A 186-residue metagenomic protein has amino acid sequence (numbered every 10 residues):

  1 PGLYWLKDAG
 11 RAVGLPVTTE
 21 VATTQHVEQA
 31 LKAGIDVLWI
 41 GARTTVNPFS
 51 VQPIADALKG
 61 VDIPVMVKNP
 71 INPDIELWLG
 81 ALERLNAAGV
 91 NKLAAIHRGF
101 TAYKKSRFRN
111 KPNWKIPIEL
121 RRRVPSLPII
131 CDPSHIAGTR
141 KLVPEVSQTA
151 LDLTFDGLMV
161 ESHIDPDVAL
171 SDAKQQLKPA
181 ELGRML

Functional and structural regions predicted by a protein language model:
P1, I164-A173: Glycine-rich, proline-tolerant flexible connector loops at the mouths of alpha/beta enzymes
P1-T19, I54-P64, W114-I129, Q175-L186: Alpha-helix-loop-beta-strand connector modules within alpha/beta enzyme cores
P1-W39, N47-S50: N-terminal active-site wall of soluble small-molecule enzyme domains
E20, G41, D132-S134: Conserved acidic functional residues
Q25-V27, V46-N47, D74-I75, P166-D167: Short secondary-structure capping/turn micro-motifs that flank functional sites
W39-T44, V67-P70: Short beta->alpha connector loops at strand-helix junctions that form conserved, small/polar/Pro-enriched
S50-D165: Catalytic alpha/beta core domains of metabolic enzymes, predominantly
V143, S171-K178: Short glycine/threonine-rich loop-to-helix capping motif typified by GTGT followed within a few residues by an Asp-Pro
